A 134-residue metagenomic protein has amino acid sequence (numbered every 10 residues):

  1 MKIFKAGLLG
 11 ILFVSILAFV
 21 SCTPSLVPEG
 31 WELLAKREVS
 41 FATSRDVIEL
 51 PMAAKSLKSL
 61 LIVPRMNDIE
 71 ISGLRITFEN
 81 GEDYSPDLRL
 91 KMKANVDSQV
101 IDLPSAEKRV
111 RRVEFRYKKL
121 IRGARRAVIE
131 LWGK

Functional and structural regions predicted by a protein language model:
M1-A6: Positively charged n-region of N-terminal signal peptides that target proteins for export
L9-A18: Bacterial N-terminal signal peptides
T23-P51: Transition segment at domain starts
A35-V39, P86-K93: Solvent-exposed serine/threonine-rich low-complexity stretches and specific carbohydrate-binding patches
F41-I71: Short, surface-exposed binding/anchoring microloops in extracellular/periplasmic proteins
D46-M52, D97-P104: Exposed aromatic-hydrophobic patches
K55-I62, S105-I121: Noncatalytic modules at the cell exterior or secretory-pathway interfaces, chiefly beta-strand-rich lectin/adhesion
M66-D87, R125-G133: Short, surface-exposed beta-strand/strand-loop-strand elements in extracellular ectodomains
